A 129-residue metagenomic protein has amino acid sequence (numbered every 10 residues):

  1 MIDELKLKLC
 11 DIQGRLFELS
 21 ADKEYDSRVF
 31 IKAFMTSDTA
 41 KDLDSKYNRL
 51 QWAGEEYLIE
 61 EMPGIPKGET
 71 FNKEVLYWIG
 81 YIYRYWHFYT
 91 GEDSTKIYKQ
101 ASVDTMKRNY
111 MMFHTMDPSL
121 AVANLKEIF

Functional and structural regions predicted by a protein language model:
M1-F129: A conserved ligand/cofactor-binding region detector
